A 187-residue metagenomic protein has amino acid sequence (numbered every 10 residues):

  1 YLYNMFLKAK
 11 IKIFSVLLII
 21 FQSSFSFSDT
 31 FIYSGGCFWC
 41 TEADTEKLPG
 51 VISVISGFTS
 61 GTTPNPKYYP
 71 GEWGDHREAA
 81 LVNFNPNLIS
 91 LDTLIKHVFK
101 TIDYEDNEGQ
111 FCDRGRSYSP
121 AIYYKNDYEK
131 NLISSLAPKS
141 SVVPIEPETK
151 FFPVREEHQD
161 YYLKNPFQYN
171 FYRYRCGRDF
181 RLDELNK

Functional and structural regions predicted by a protein language model:
N4-F14: Bacterial N-terminal signal peptides that target proteins for export
F21-S23: N-terminal signal peptide c-region/cleavage motif recognized by signal peptidases
F25-K187: Flexible coil/turn and secondary-structure edge motifs
